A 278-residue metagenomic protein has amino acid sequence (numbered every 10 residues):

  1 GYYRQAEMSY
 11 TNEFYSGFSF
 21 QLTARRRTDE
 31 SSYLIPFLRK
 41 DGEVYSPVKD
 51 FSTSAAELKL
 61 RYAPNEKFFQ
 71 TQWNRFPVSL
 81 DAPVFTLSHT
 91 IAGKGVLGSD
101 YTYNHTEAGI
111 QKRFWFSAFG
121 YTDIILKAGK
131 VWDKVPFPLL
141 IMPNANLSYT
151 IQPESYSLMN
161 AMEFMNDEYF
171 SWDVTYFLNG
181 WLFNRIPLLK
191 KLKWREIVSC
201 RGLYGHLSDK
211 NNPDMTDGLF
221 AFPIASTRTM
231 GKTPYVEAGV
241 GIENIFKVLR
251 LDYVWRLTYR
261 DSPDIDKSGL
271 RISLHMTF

Functional and structural regions predicted by a protein language model:
G1-F278: Exposed, low-structure sequence patches enriched in small/polar residues
